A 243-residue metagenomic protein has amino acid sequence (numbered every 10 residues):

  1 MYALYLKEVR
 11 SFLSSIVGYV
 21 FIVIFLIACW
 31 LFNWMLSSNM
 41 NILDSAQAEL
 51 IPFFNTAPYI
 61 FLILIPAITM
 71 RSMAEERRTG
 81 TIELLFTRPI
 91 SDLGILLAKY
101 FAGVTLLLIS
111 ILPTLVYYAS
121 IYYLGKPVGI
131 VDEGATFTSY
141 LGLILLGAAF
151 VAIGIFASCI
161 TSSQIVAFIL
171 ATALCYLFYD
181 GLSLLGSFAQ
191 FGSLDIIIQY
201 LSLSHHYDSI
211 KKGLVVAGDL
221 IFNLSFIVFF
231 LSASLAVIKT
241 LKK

Functional and structural regions predicted by a protein language model:
M1, I65, P113, A149 (+1 more regions): Residue-level signal for transmembrane alpha-helical positions in Major Facilitator Superfamily
M1-V20: Aromatic- and glycine-rich beta-strand/loop motifs that create alpha-glucan
I16-V17, I22-I27, I95, F101-I111 (+1 more regions): Hydrophobic alpha-helical membrane-insertion segments
C29-W34, N41-I60, A98, A102-S162: Secretory targeting signals
L36-I51, A167-V237, K242-K243: Terminal transmembrane helical anchor/hairpin motif
F53-E75: Long, hydrophobic alpha-helical segments
I65-T69, Y117, A152-I153, A233-S234: Hydrophobic/aromatic residues in alpha-helical transmembrane segments
S72-A102: Helix-loop-helix units of permease transmembrane domains in multi-pass membrane transporters, especially ABC
